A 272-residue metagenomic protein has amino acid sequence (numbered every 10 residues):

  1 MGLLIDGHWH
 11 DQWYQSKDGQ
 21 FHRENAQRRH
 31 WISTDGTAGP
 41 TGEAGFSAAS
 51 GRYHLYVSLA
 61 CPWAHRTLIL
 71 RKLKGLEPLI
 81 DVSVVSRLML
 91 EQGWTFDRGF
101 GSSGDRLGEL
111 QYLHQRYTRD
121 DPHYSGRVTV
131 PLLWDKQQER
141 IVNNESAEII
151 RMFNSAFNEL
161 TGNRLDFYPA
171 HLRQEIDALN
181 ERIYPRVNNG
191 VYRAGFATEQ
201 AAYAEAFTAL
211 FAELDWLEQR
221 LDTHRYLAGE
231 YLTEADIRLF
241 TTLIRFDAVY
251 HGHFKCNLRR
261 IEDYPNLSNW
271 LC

Functional and structural regions predicted by a protein language model:
M1-S47, G51: N-terminal regions that are enriched for targeting/export leaders and immediately downstream pro/stem segments
G2-D6, H22-R23, G45-R52, R66 (+6 more regions): Phosphate/dinucleotide-binding and metal-coordinating scaffold of catalytic cores in nucleotide-dependent enzymes
W13-Y14, P40-G93, E234: Local sequence-structure signature of Cys/Sec-based thiol-disulfide redox active-site neighborhoods
S16-Q27, G36, G93-T95, G104 (+2 more regions): Domain-scale activation on soluble regions of proteins
G51, S58, G99-S102, N257-R259: The substrate-binding groove and active-site-proximal loops of carbohydrate-active enzymes, especially glycoside
V57-P62, S86-M89, Y117, W134-Q138 (+3 more regions): Short, flexible loop/turn elements at secondary-structure junctions
T95-S103, L107-W134, L267: Structural micro-motif
S125-V128, I141-C272: GST-like fold's C-terminal all-alpha helical module
